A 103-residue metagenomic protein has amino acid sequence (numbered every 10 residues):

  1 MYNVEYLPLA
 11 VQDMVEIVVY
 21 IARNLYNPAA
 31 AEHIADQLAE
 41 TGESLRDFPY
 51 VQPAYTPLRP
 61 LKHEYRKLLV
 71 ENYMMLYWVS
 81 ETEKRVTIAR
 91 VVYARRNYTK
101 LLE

Functional and structural regions predicted by a protein language model:
M1-Q37: Arg/Lys-rich, positively charged N-terminal/basic patches that mediate binding to nucleic acids
E5, H33-E43, K62-L69: PIN-domain endoribonuclease scaffold, especially VapC-family toxins
L25, A29-E32, D36, P53 (+3 more regions): Residue-level detector of alpha-helical recognition elements and their boundaries
L25, V70-M74, W78-E103: Enriched for short, Lys/Arg-rich terminal
G42-P53: Short, solvent-exposed helix-to-loop capping segments enriched in aromatics
V51-T82: Basic/aromatic recognition patch in beta-strand/loop cores that engages polyanionic ligands
